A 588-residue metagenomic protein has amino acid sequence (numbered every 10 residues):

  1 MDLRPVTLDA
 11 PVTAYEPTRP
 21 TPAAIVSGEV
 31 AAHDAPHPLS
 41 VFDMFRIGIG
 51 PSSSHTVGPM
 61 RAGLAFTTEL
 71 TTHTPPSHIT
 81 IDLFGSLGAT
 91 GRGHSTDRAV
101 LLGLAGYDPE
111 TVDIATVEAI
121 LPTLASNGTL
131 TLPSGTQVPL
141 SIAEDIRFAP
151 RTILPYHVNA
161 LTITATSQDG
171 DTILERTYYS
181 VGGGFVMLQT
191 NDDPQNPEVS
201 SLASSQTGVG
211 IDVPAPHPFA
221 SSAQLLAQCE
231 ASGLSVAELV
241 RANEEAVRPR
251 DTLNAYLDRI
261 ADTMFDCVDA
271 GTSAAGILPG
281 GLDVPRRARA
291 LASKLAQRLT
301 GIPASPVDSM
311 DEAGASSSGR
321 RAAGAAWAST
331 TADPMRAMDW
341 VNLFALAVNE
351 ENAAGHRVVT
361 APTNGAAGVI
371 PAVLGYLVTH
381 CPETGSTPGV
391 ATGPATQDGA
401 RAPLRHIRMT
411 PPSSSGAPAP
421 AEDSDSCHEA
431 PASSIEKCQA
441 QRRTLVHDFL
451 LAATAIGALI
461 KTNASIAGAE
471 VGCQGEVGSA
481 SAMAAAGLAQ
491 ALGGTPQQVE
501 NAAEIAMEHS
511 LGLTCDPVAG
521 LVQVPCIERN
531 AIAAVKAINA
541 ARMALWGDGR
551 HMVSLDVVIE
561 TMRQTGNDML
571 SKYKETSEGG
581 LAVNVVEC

Functional and structural regions predicted by a protein language model:
P5-V6, T13-A23, T300-W327, G385-Q441: Intrinsically disordered, low-complexity domain-flanking/linker segments in eukaryotic proteins, enriched
P11, P109-W327, W340: C-terminal regulatory domains involved in ligand/effector binding and gene-expression control
A31-L39, A455, L459, C473-Q474 (+1 more regions): Flexible glycine/proline-rich, aromatic-decorated loop/lid segments
F45-A65, A353-V373, V471-A482: Conserved phosphate/anionic-ligand binding catalytic regions in large, soluble enzymes, centered on
S54-T71, P371-E383, A432, E436 (+1 more regions): Alpha-helical support elements that line or immediately flank enzyme active sites and cofactor-binding pockets
P75-G85, G385-G389, G393, D398-G399 (+6 more regions): Beta-strand segments within the central parallel beta-sheet cores of soluble alpha/beta enzyme folds
L83, S481, A486-C588: Functionally critical mobile loop/hinge segments
R250-S386, C438-G468, G472, R563 (+1 more regions): Accessory "access/gating" subregions that flank catalytic or transport cores
